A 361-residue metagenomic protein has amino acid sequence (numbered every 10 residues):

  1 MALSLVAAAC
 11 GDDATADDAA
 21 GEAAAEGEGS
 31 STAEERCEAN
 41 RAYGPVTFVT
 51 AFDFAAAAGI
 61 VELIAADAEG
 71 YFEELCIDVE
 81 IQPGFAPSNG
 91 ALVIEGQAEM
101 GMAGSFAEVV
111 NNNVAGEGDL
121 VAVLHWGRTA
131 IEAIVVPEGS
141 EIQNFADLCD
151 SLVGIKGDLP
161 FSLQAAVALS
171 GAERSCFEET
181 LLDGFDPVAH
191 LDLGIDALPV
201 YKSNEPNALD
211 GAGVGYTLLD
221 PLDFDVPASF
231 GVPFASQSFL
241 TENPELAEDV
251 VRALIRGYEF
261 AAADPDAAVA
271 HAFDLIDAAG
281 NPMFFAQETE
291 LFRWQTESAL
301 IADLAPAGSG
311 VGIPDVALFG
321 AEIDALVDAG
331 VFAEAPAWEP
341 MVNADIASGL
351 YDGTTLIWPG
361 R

Functional and structural regions predicted by a protein language model:
S4-A9: C-terminal motif of bacterial Sec signal peptides marking the signal peptidase cleavage site
C10-A20: Bacterial lipoprotein signal-peptidase II cleavage site
G27-D183, P187-V200, L219-D220, P227: Short, glycine-/small- and polar/acidic-enriched structural segments that line small-molecule recognition paths
I81-Q82, L120-A122, E179, A261-A272 (+2 more regions): Surface-exposed patches in mature extracellular/periplasmic domains of secreted proteins
S140, F185-M283: Pocket-lining segment of extracytoplasmic ligand-binding domains
N243-V331: Secondary-structure end/capping motifs
A317-R361: Conserved C-terminal helix/tail region of periplasmic/extracytoplasmic solute-binding proteins
